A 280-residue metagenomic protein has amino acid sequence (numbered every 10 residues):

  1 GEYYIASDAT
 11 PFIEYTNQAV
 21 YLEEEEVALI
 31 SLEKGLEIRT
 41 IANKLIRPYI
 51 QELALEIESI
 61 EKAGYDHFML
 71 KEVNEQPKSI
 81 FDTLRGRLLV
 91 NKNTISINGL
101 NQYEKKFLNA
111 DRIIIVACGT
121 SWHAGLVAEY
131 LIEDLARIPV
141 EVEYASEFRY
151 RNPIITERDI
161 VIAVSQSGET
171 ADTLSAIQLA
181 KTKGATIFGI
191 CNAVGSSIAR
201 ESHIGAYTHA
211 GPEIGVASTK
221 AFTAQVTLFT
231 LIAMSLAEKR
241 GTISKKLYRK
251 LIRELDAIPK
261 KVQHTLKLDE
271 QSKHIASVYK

Functional and structural regions predicted by a protein language model:
G1-F107, D111, S121, Y130 (+3 more regions): N-terminal segments that mediate ammonia production and transfer in glutamine-dependent amidotransferase systems
L108-A257: Glycine-rich phosphate-binding loops that contact phosphosugars or nucleotide phosphates
S202, V278-K280: Core structural elements
